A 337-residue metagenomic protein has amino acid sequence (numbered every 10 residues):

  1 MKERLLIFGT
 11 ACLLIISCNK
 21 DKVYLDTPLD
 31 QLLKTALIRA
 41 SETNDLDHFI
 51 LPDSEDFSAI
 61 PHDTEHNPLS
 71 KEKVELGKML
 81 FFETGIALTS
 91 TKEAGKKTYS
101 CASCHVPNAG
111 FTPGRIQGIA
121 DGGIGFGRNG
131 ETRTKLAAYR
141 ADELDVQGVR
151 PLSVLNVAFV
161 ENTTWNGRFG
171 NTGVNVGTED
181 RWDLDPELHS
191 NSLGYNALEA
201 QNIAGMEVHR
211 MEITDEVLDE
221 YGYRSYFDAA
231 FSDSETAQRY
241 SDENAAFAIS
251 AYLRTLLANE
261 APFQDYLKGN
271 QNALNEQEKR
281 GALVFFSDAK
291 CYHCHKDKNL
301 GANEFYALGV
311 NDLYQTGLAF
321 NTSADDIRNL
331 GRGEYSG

Functional and structural regions predicted by a protein language model:
M1-L25: Bacterial Sec-dependent N-terminal signal peptides
C18-G337: Periplasmic c-type cytochrome electron-transfer domains
